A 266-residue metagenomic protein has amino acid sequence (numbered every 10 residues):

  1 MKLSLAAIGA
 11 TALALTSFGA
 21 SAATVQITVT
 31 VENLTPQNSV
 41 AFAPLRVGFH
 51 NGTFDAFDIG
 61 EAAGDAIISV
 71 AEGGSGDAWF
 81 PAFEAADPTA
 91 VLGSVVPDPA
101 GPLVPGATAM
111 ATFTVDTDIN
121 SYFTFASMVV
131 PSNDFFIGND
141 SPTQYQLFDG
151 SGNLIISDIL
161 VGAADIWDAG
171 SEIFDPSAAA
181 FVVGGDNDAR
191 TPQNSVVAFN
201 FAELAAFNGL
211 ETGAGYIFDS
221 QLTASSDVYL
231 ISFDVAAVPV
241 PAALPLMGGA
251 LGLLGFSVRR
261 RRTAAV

Functional and structural regions predicted by a protein language model:
M1-A7: Bacterial N-terminal signal peptides that target proteins for export
G9-L13, A250: Hydrophobic helical h-region of N-terminal Sec-dependent signal peptides in bacterial secretory/periplasmic proteins
S17-G19: N-terminal signal peptide c-region/cleavage motif recognized by signal peptidases
T24-G52, E211-G215, Q221-A236: A long-range scaffold signal marking pre-active-site subdomains of enzyme folds
T24-Q26, L34-G152, I156: Structured domain cores in non-transmembrane regions
I156-V235: Extracellular low-complexity, O-glycosylation-prone Ser/Thr/Pro/Gly-rich "stalks" and linkers flanking catalytic
V240-V258: A short, hydrophobic C-terminal helix/tail in secreted or cell-surface proteins
F256-V266: C-terminal membrane-anchoring or membrane-association module
